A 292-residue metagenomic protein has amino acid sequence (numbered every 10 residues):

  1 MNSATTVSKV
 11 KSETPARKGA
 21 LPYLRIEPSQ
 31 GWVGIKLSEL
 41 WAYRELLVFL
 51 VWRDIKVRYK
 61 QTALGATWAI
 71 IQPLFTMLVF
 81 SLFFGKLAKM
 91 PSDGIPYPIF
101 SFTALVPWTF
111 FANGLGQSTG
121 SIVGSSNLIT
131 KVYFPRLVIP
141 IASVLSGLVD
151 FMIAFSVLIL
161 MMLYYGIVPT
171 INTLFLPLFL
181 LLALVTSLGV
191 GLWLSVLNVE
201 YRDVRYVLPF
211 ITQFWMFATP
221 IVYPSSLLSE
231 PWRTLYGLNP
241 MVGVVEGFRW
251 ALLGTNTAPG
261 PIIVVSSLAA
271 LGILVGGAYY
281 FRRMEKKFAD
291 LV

Functional and structural regions predicted by a protein language model:
M1-V292: Hydrophobic transmembrane alpha-helices and immediately adjacent juxtamembrane helices of multi-pass inner-membrane
